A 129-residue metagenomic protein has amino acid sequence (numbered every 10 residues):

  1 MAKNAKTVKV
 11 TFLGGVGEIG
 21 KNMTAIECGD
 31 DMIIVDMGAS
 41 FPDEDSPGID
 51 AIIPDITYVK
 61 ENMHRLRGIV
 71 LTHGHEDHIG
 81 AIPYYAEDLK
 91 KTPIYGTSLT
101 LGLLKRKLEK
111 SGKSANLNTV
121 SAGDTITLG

Functional and structural regions predicted by a protein language model:
A2, L99-G129: Metallo-beta-lactamase
K3-N4, E61-H64, I126: Solvent-exposed alpha-helices and their adjacent loops that cap or buttress functional pockets in soluble metabolic
K6-G14, I19-C28, D124-G129: Catalytic core of the metallo-beta-lactamase
F12, K21-N22, A81-I82, L104-K105 (+1 more regions): Short beta-alpha junctions and helix-cap segments that line functional grooves
V16-K21, C28-L71, P83-T92, G96-T100 (+1 more regions): Pre-active-site segment of Zn-dependent metallo-hydrolases
H78: N-terminal Rossmann-fold NAD(P) dinucleotide-binding loop
